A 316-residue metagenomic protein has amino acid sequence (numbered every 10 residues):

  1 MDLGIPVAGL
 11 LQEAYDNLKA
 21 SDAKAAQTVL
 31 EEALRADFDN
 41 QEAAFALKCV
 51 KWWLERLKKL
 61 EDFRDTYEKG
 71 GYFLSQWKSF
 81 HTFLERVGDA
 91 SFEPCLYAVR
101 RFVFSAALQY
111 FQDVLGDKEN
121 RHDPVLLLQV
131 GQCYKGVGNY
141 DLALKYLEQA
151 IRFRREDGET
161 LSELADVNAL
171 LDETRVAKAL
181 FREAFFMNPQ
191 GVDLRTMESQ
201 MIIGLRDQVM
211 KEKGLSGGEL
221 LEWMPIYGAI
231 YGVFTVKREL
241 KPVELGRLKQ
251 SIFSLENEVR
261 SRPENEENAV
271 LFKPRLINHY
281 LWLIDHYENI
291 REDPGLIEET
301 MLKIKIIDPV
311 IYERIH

Functional and structural regions predicted by a protein language model:
P6, A23, D39-E42, D123 (+3 more regions): Residue-level recognition of tetratricopeptide repeat
P6-E32, Q76-V103, L126-Y134: Alpha-helical segment of the N-proximal tetratricopeptide repeat
A8-G9, E42, V125, Q132 (+4 more regions): Start-of-helix register in tetratricopeptide repeats
N17, V50-K51, Y134, N168 (+1 more regions): Residue at a conserved register position within TPR or TPR-like alpha-solenoid repeats
A23-K59, R152-T160, I307-R314: Short, charge-rich amphipathic alpha-helical segments embedded in non-transmembrane helical bundles/solenoids
F83, V87, S91-E119, D123 (+3 more regions): Eukaryotic alpha-helical solenoid repeat scaffolds
